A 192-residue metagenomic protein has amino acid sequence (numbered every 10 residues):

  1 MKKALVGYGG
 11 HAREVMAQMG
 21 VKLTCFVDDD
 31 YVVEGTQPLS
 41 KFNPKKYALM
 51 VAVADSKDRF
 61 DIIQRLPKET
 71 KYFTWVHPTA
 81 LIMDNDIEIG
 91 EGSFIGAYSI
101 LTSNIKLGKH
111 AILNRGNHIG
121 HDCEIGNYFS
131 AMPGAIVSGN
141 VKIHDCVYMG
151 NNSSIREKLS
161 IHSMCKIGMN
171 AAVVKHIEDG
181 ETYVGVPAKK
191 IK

Functional and structural regions predicted by a protein language model:
M1-P78, A188: Terminal amphipathic alpha-helical/low-complexity segments used for targeting or macromolecular assembly
V76-I191: Structural signal for interior beta-strand "rungs" in well-ordered beta-sheet cores of soluble enzyme domains
